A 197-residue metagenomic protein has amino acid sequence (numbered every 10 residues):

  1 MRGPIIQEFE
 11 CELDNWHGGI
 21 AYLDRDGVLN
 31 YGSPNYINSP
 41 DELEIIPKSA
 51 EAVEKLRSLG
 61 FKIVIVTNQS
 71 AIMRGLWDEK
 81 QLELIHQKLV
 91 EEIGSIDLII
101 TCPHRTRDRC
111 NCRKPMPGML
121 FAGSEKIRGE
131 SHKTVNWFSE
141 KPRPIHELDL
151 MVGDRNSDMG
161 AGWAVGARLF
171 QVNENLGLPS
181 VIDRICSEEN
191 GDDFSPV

Functional and structural regions predicted by a protein language model:
M1-G19, K80-E83, Q87-I93, D97-L98 (+1 more regions): Asp-based, Mg2+/Mn2+-dependent phosphohydrolase catalytic module
M1-V64: Active-site neighborhood of HAD-like aspartate-dependent phosphohydrolases
L23-R25, T67, V152-D154: Active-site flanking residues adjacent to catalytic metal/cofactor-binding acidic residues
R25, P34, N68-Q69, H104 (+1 more regions): Active-site loop/turn elements of alpha/beta-hydrolase fold enzymes, especially the short glycine-/histidine-rich
N30-G32, R74, M159-G160: Conserved protein kinase catalytic core
N30-S33, V66-N68, N136-S139: A short alpha-helix capping/helix-coil boundary motif
S39-I46, G75-L82, R113: Flexible, glycine- and charge-enriched loops at secondary-structure boundaries
S49, V53-H86, S95-D108: Substrate-recognition element of Asp-dependent hydrolases with the DxDx(T/V) motif
